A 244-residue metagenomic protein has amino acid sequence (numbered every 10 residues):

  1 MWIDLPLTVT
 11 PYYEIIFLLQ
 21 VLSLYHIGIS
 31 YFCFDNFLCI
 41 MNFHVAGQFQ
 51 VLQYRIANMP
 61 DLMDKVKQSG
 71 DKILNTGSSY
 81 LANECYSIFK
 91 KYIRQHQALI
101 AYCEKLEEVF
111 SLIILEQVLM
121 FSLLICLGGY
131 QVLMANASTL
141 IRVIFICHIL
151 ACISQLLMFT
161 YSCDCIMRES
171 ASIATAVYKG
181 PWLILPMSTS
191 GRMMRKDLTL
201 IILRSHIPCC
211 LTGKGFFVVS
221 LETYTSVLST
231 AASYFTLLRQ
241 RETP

Functional and structural regions predicted by a protein language model:
M1-M41, G47, A57-G77, L127-S154 (+2 more regions): Helix-loop-helix junctions within predominantly alpha-helical proteins
M1-Y13, V45-L106, M167-A232: Extended non-transmembrane interhelical loops and adjacent amphipathic helices of multipass membrane proteins
R94, I100, S111, L124-I125: Oxyanion-binding "anion nests"
E108-M120, V219: Alpha-helical segments in transporter systems
L115, L119-S122, I146, L150: Hydrophobic residues within alpha-helical transmembrane segments of multi-pass solute transporters/permease subunits
C152-I153, L157, Y161, V227: Hydrophobic transmembrane alpha-helical segments of multi-pass transport and channel proteins
L157-A171: Extended C-terminal subregions enriched in glycine
